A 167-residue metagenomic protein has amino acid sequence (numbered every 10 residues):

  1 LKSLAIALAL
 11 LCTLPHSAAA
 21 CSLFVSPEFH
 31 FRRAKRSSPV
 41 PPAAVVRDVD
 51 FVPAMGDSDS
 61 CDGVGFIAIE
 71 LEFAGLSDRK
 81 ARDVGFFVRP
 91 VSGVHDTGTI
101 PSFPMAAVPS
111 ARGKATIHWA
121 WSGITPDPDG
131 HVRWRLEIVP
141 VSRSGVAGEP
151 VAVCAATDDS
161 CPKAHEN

Functional and structural regions predicted by a protein language model:
A20-E70, D159-N167: Short, compositionally biased P/S/T/A/G/V-rich stretches that sit at domain boundaries
A74-I100: Solvent-exposed loop/turn segments flanking beta-strands in beta-repeat/beta-sandwich domains
T97-G113, C154: Solvent-exposed serine/threonine-rich low-complexity stretches and specific carbohydrate-binding patches
A111-S122: Aromatic sugar-binding surface patches on proteins that engage polysaccharides or sugar-phosphate polymers
G123-V132: Surface-exposed, short loops/turns at beta-strand junctions within beta-sandwich domains
V146-D158: Extracellular fibronectin type III
